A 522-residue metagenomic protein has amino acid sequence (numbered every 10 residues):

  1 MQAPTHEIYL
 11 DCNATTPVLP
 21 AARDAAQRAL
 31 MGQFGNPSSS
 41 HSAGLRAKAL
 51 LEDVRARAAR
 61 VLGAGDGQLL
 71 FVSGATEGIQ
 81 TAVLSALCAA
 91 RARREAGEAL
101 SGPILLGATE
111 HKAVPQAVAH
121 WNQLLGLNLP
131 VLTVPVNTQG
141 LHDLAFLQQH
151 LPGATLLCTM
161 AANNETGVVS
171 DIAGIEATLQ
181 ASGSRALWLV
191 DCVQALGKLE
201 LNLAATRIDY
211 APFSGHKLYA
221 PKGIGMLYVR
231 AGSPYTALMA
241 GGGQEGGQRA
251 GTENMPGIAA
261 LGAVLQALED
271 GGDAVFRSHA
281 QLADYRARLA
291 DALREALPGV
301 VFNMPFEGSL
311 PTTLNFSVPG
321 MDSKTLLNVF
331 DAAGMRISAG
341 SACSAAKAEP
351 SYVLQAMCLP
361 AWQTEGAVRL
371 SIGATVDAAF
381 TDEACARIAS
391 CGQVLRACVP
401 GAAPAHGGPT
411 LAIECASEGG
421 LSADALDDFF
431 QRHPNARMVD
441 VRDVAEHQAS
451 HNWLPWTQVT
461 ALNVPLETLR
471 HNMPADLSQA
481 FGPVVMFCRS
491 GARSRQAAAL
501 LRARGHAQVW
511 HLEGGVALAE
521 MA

Functional and structural regions predicted by a protein language model:
M1-C415: Pyridoxal 5′-phosphate
A14-T15, Q194-A195, D443-E446, T468: Short, glycine/acidic-enriched loop or turn micro-motifs at the edges of active sites
G65-L69, V459-T460, G482, A507-Q508: Short acidic capping loops at alpha-helix termini that bridge into adjacent secondary structure
P103, T155-L156, R437, P483-V485: Structural motif
K112-V114, V444-S450, H471-N472: Short, charged/polar "capping" segments at the starts of alpha-helices and the immediately preceding loops
D143-G153, F430, R470-A480: Short amphipathic alpha-helix with an adjacent loop that forms part of the alpha/beta core around
A389-V459: Flexible, polar/low-complexity N-terminal or interdomain linker segments that lie immediately upstream of folded
V464-E467, N472-A522: Catalytic cysteine-centered active loop of the rhodanese-like fold, especially the PTP/DSP P-loop
